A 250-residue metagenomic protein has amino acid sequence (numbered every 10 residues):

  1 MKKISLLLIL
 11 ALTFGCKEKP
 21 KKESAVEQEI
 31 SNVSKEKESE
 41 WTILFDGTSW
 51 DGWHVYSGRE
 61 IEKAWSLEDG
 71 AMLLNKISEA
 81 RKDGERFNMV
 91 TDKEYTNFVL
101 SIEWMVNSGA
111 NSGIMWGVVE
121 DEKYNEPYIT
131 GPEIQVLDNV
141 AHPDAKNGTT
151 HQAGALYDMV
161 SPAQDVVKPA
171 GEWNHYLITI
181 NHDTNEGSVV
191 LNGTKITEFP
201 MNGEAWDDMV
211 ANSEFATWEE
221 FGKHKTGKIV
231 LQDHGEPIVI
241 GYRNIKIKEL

Functional and structural regions predicted by a protein language model:
I4-L12: Sec-dependent N-terminal signal peptides
K17-L250: Carbohydrate-interacting regions of secretory-pathway proteins
